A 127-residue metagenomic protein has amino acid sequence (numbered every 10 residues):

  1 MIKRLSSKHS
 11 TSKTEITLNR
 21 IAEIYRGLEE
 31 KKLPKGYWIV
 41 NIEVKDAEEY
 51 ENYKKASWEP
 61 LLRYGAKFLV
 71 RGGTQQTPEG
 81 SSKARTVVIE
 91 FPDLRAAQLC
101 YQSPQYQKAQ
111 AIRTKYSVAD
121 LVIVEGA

Functional and structural regions predicted by a protein language model:
R4, H9: Cationic, low-complexity basic patches in intrinsically disordered or flexible, solvent-exposed regions
T11-T17, A22: Ala/Thr-enriched low-complexity intrinsically disordered regions
R20-R85, F91-Q102, E125-A127: Short S/T/G/P-rich N-terminal loop/turn motif that feeds into the first structured element of a domain
Q98-Q102, Y106-V122: C-terminal structural segments of small proteins and small subunits
